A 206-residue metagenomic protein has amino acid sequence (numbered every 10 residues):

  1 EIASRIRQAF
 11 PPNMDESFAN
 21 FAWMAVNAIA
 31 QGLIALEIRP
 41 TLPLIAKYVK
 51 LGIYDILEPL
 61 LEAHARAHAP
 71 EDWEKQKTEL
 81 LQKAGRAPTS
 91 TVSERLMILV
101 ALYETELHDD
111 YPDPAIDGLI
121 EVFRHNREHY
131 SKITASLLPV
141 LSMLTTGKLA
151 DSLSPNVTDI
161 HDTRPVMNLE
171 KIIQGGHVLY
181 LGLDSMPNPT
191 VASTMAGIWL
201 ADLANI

Functional and structural regions predicted by a protein language model:
E1-I206: P-loop NTPase motor domains
